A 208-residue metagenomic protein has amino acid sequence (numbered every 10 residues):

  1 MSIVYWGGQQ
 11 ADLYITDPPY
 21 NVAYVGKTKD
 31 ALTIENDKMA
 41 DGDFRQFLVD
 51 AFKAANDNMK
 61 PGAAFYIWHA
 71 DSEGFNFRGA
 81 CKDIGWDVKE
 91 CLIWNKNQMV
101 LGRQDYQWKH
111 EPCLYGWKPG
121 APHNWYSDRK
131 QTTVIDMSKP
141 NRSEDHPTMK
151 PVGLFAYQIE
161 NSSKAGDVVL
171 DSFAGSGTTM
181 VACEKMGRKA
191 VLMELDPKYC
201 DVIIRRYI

Functional and structural regions predicted by a protein language model:
M1-C200: Core catalytic lobe of class I
I203: Conserved SAM-binding loop
I208: Conserved phosphoryl-transfer catalytic core
